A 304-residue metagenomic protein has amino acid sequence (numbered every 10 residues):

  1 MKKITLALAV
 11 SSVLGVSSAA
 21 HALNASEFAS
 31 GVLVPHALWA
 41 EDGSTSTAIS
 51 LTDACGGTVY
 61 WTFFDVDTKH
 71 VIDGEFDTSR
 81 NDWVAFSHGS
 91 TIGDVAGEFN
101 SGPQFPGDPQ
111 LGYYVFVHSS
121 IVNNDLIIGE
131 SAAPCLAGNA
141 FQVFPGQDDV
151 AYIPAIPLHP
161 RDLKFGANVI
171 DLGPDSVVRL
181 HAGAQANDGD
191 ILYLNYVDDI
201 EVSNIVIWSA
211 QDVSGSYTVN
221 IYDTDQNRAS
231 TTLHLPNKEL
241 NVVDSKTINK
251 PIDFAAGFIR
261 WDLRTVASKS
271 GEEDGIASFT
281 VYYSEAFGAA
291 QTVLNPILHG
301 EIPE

Functional and structural regions predicted by a protein language model:
M1-H21: Gram-negative bacterial Sec-dependent N-terminal signal peptides
H21-E304: Gly/Pro-rich, tryptophan- and cysteine-flecked surface segments typical of secreted/extracellular proteins
